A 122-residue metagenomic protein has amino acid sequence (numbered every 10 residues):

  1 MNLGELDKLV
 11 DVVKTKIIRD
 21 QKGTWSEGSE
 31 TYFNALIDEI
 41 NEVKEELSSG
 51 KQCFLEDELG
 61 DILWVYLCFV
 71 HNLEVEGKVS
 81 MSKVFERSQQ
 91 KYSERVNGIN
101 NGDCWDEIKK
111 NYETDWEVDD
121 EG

Functional and structural regions predicted by a protein language model:
M1-L59, W64-G122: Flexible "arm" and connector segments at domain edges
